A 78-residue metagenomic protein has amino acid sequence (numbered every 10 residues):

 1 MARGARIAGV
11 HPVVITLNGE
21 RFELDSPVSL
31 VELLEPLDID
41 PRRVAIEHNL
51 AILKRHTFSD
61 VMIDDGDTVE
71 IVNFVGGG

Functional and structural regions predicted by a protein language model:
M1-G77: Ubiquitin-like/PB1-type beta-grasp interaction modules and other compact soluble beta-rich domains
